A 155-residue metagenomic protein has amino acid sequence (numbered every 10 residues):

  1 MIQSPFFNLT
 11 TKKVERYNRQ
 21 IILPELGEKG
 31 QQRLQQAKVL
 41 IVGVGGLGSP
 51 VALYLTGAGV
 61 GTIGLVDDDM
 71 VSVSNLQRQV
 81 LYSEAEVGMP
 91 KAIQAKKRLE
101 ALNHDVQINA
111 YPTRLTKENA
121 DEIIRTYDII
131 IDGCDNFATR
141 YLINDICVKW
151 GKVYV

Functional and structural regions predicted by a protein language model:
M1-V155: Adenine nucleotide-associated cytosolic modules
